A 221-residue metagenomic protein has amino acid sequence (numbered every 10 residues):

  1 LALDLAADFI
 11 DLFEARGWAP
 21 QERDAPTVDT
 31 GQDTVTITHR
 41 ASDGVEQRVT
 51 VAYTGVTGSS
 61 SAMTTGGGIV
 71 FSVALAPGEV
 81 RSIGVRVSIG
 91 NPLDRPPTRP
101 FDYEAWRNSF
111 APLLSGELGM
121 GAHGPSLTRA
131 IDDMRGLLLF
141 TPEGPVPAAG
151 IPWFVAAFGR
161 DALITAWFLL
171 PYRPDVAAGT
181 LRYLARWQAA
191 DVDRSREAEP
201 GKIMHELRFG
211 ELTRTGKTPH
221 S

Functional and structural regions predicted by a protein language model:
A2-A156, A178: Acidic/polar, glycine-enriched structural segments that form the non-catalytic walls/loops of the carbohydrate-binding
L3, V87, L169, L181 (+1 more regions): Short glycine-rich, polar/acidic loop-and-turn segments at beta strand-coil junctions
G17, G31-T34, F158-I164, E211-H220: Short, charged low-complexity intrinsically disordered segments located at boundaries of structured domains
S82, M134, L169-L170, Q188: Generic short alpha-helical hydrophobic face used as a protein-protein interaction/packing hotspot
G119, F154, L169-R173, S221: Short secondary-structure transition/capping motifs
P145, R173-S221: Helix-terminus loop motifs that line ligand-binding clefts
I151, R160, K202: Gly/Ser/Thr-rich helix-start
A157-L169, P174-R182: Well-ordered alpha-helical segments within folded domains of soluble proteins
